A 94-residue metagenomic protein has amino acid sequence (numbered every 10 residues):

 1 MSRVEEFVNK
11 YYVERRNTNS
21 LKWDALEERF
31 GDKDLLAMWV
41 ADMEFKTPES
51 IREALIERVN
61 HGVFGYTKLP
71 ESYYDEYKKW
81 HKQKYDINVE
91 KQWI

Functional and structural regions predicted by a protein language model:
R3-W93: N-terminal small-domain helix-loop-helix segment of the aminotransferase-like
